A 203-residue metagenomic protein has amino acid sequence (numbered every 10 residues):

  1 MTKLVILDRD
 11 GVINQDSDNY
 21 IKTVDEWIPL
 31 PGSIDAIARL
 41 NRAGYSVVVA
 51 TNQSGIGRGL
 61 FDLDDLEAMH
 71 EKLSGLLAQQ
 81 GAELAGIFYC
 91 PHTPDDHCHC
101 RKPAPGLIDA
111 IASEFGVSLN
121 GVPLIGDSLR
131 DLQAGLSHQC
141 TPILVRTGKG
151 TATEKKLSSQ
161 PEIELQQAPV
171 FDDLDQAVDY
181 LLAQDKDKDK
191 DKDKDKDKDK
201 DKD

Functional and structural regions predicted by a protein language model:
M1-R9, I13, R42, F171 (+2 more regions): Non-catalytic pre-domain segments flanking phosphatase-related domains
M1-V48: Active-site neighborhood of HAD-like aspartate-dependent phosphohydrolases
S33, I37-H70, E83-D96, G135: Substrate-recognition element of Asp-dependent hydrolases with the DxDx(T/V) motif
G59-L73, H99-A112: Short, electropositive alpha-helical surface patch
K102-L132: Conserved Lys-Pro-Asp/Glu-containing loop-to-beta segment of HAD-superfamily phosphomonoesterases, centered on
I125-P169: Acidic, Mg2+-coordinating phosphoryl-transfer loop and its flanking beta/alpha structural elements, shared across
D185-D203: Asp/Glu-rich intrinsically disordered low-complexity tracts
